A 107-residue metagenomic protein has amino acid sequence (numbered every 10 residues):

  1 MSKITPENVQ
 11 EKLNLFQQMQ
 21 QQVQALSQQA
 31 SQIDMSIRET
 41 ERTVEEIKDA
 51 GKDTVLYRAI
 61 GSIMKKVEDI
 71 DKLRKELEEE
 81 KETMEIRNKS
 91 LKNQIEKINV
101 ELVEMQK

Functional and structural regions predicted by a protein language model:
M1-F16: Short, charged, low-complexity amphipathic alpha-helix
M1-I4, A50-K52, M105: Charge-enriched, low-complexity helical/IDR scaffolding segments
T5, T40-T43, T54, T83: Residue-identity detector for threonine
T5-P6, D69, K107: Helix N-terminus capping/helix-initiation residues
K12, F16-I33, I37-T40, I70 (+2 more regions): Amphipathic alpha-helical coiled-coil segments
I37, V44-I47: Extended alpha-helical coiled-coil "stalk/arm" regions that act as elongated linkers or oligomerization scaffolds
E46-K72: Short coil/loop "hinge" linkers that interrupt or connect long alpha-helical coiled-coils or helical hairpins
